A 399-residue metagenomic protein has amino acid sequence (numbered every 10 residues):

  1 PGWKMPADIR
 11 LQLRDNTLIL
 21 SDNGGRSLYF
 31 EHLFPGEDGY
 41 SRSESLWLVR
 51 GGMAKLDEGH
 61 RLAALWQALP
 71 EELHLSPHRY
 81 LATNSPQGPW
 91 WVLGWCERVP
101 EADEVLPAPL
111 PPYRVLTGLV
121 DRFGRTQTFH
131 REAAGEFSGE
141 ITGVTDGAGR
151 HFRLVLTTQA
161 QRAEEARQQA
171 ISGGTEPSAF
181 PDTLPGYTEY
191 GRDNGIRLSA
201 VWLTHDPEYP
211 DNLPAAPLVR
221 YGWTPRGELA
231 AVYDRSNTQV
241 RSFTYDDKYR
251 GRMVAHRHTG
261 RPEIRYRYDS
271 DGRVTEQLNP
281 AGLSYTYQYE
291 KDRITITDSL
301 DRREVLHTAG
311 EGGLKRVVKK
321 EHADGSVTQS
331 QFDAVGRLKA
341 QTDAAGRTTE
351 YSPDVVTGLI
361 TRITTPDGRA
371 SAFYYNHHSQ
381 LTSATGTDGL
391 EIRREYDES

Functional and structural regions predicted by a protein language model:
P1-A7, L11-S399: Extended charged/polar low-complexity repeat regions
